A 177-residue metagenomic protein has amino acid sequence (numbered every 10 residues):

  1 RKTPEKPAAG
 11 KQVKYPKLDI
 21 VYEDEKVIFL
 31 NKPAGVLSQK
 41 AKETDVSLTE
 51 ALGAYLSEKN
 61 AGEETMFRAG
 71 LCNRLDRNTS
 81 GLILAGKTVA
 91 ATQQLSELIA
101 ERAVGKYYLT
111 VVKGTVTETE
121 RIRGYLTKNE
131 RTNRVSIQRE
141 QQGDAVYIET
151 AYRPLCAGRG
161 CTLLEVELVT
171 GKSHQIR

Functional and structural regions predicted by a protein language model:
R1-T132, I137, G143-E149, C156-G158: RNA pseudouridine synthases
L95, K172-R177: Short beta-strand segments enriched for Tyr within beta-sheet-rich domains, predominantly fibronectin type III
G114, L168-T170: Non-cytosolic beta-sheet module surface loops
R159-E167: Short histidine-centered loop motifs in beta-beta connectors
